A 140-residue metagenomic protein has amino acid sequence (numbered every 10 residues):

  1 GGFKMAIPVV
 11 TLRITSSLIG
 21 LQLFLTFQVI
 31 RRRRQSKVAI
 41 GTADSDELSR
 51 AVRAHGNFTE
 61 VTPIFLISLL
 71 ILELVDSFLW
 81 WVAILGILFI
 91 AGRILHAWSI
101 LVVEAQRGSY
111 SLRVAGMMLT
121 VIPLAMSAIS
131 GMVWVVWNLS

Functional and structural regions predicted by a protein language model:
G1-K4: Short, Lys/Arg-enriched N-terminal segments with co-localized hydrophobic residues within the first ~10-30 amino acids
I7-F24, W81-I87: Alpha-helical transmembrane segments
S17-R34, I90-L101: Transmembrane alpha-helical segments that form the membrane-embedded catalytic/substrate-channel core of multi-pass
F27-R53: Cytosolic, membrane-interface loops and tails of multi-pass inner-membrane proteins
N57-L69, L124-A125: Core segments of transmembrane alpha-helices that mediate helix-helix packing or line hydrophobic substrate/ligand
I71-G92: Short alpha-helical packing/oligomerization segments
L95-P123: Interfacial loop-to-transmembrane junctions
I129-S140: Juxtamembrane boundary at the C-terminal end of a transmembrane helix
